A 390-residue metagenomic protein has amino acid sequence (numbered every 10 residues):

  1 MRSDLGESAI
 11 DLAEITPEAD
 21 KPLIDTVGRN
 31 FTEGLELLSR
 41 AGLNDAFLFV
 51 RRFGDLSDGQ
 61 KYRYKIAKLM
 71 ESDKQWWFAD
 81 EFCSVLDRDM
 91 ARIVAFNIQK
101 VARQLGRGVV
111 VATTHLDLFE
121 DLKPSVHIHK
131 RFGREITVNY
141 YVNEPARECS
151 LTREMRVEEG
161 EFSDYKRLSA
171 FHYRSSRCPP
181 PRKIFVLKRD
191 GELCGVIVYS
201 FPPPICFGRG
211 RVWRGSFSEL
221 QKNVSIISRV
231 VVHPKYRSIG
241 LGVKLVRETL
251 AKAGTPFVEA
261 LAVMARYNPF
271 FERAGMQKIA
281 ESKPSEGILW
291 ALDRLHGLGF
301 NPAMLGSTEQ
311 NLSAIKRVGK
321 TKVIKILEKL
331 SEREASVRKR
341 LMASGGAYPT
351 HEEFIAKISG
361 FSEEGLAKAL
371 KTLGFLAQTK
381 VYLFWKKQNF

Functional and structural regions predicted by a protein language model:
M1-G42: ABC ATPase nucleotide-binding domain signature region
G42, A46, D58-A79: GG-anchored amphipathic helix commonly corresponding to the ABC/SMC/Rad50 NBD signature/C-loop
L48-G54: Interfacial catalytic loop of ABC nucleotide-binding domains
F78-D89: Walker B catalytic motif
R88-L105: Helical segment within the ABC ATPase nucleotide-binding domain
H115-L122, P269-F270: Conserved H-loop
F132-S225, L250-F390: Terminal substrate-recognition subdomain of acyl/acetyltransferases
V232-A251: Conserved acetyl-CoA-binding loop-helix of GNAT-fold acetyltransferases
